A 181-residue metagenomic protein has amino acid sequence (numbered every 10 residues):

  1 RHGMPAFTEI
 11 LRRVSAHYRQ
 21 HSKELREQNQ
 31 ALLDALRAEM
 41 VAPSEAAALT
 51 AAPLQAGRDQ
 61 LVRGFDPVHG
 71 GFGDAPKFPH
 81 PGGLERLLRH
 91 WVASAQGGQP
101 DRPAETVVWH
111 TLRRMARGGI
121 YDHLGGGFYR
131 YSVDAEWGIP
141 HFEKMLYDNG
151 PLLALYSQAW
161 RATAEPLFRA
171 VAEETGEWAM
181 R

Functional and structural regions predicted by a protein language model:
R1-R181: Replace the tail clause
